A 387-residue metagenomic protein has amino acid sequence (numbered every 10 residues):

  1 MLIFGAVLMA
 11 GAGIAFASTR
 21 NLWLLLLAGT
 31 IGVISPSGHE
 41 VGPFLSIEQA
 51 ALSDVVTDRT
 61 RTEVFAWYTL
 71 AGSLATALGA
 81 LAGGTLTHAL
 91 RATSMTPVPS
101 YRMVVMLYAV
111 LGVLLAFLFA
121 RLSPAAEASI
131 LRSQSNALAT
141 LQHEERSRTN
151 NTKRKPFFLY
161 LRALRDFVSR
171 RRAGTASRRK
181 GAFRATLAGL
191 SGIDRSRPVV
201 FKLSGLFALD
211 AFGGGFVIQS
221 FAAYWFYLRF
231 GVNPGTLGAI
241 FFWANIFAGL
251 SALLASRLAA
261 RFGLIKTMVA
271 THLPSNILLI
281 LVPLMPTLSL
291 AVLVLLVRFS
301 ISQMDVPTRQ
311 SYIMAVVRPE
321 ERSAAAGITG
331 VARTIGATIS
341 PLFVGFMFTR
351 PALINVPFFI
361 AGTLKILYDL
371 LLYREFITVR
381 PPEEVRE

Functional and structural regions predicted by a protein language model:
M1-A15, K266-L281, G362: Structural signature of the two symmetry-related core transmembrane helices
M9-G13, R20-P43, A51, L290-M304: Hydrophobic core of transmembrane alpha-helices in multi-pass small-molecule transporters, especially MFS/SLC-type
F44, V56-Y68, P234-G235, P319-T329: Loop-to-transmembrane helix entry/capping segments in MFS-fold secondary transporters and related SLC/MFSD carriers
T76-P99, Y224, L228-R229, I339-F359: Transmembrane alpha-helix termini and helix-breaking/packing motifs in multi-pass membrane transporters
T87, S251-L264, F348-T349: Helix-to-loop junctions at the C-terminal end of transmembrane segments in multipass secondary transporters
A109-I130, Y368-F376: C-terminal membrane-cytosol helix-exit motif in multi-pass small-molecule transporters
A125-A211, L228: Juxtamembrane intracellular "pre-TM" segments in multi-pass secondary transporters
S220-T236: Short amphipathic helix-loop junctions that connect adjacent transmembrane helices in Major Facilitator Superfamily/SLC
